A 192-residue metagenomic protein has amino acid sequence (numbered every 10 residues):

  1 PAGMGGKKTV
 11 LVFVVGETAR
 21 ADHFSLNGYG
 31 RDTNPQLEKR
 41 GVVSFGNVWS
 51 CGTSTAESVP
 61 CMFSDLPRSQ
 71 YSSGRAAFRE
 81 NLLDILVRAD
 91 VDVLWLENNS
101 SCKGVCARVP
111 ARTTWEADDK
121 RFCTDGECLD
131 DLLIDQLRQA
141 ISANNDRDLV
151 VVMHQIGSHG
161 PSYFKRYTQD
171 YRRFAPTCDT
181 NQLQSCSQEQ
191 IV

Functional and structural regions predicted by a protein language model:
P1-F13, T18-Q182: Active-site-proximal alpha/beta segments of enzymes that process anionic O-linked groups
Q182-V192: Active-site-proximal segments of metal-dependent phosphoesterases and phosphodiesterases across multiple
